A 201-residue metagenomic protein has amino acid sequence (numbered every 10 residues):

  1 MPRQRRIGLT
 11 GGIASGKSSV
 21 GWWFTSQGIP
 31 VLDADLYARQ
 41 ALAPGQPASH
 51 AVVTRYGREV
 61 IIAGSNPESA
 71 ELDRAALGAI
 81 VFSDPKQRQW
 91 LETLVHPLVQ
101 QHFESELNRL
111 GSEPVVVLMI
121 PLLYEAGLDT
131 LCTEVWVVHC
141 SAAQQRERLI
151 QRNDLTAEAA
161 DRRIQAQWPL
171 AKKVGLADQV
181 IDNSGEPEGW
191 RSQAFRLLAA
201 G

Functional and structural regions predicted by a protein language model:
M1-P67, A200-G201: Glycine-rich phosphate-binding loop of ATP-dependent small-molecule kinases
G16, D35, L91, V117 (+3 more regions): Residue-level signal for inorganic ion chemistry
L36-P114: ATP-dependent small-molecule kinase phosphotransfer cores that center on conserved nucleotide phosphate-binding segments
L36-R39, G57, C140-A143, R162 (+1 more regions): Short, acidic/turn-prone active-site loops that include or flank metal/cofactor- and phosphate-binding residues
S49-V53, A142-I150, A157, D161: An amphipathic alpha-helix signature
Q101-L110, V115-Q151: ATP-dependent NMP and nucleoside kinases share a basic, alpha-helical "lid"
T130-L131, Q151-G201: Small-molecule kinase domains that catalyze NTP-dependent phosphoryl transfer to phosphate-bearing small molecules
